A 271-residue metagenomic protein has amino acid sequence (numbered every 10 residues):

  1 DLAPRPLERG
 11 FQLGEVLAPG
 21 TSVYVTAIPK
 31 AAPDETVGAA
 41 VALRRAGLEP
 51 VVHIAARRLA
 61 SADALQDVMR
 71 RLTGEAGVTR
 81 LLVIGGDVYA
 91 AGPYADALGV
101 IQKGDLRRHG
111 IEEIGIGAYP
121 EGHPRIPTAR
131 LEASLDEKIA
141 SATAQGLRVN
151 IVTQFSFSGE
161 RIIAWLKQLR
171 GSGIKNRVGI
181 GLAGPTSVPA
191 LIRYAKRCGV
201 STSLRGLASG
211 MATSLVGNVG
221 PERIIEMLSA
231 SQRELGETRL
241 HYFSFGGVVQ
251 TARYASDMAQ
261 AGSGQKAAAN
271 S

Functional and structural regions predicted by a protein language model:
D1-L135, A140, G247: Active-site beta->alpha loop and helix N-cap motifs at the rims of alpha/beta catalytic domains
L2, I28, R57, I151-F155 (+4 more regions): Glycine- and other small-residue-rich loops at beta-strand/loop junctions that grip anionic moieties
A3-P6, I84, A97-E121, L135-E137 (+3 more regions): Active-site pocket-lining/capping segments in soluble small-molecule metabolic enzymes
A42-R45, M69-G74, L166-K175, S256-S263: Short, surface-exposed basic-aromatic patches at helix termini and helix-loop junctions that form
V52, K138, L147, I180 (+2 more regions): Conserved, mostly hydrophobic/aromatic
P93, R125-T128, I163-A164, P189-R197 (+1 more regions): Short, well-ordered secondary-structure micro-motifs
I126-A144, R148-L166: Hydrophobic, aromatic-enriched interface-forming segments
T238-R253: Charge-patterned, long linear interaction tracts outside catalytic cores
